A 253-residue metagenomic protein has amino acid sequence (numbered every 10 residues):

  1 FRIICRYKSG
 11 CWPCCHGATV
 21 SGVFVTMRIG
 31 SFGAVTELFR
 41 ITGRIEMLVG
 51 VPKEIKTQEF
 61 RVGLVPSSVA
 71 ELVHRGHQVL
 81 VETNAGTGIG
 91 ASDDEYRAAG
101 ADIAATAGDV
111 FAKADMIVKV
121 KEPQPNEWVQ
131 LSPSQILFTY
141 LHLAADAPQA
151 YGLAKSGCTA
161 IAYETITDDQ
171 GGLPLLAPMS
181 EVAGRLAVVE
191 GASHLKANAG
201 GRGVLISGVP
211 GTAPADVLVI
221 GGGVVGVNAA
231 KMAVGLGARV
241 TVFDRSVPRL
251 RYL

Functional and structural regions predicted by a protein language model:
C5, C11-C15: Cysteine-centered motifs
V23, S31-E46: Short, Lys/Arg-enriched N-terminal segments with co-localized hydrophobic residues within the first ~10-30 amino acids
I45-G152, S156: An N-terminal-biased, well-structured beta-alpha scaffold segment characteristic of Rossmann-like dinucleotide-binding
L48, E54, P125-D216: Glycine/serine-rich phosphate-binding loop and adjoining beta1-alpha1 elements at the start of nucleotide-handling
P52-T87, G201-L253: Glycine-rich phosphate/diphosphate-binding loop of Rossmann-like nucleotide-binding domains
H74-Q78, A101-D102, M116-K119, K155-T159 (+5 more regions): Generic secondary-structure signature for well-ordered alpha-helical cores
